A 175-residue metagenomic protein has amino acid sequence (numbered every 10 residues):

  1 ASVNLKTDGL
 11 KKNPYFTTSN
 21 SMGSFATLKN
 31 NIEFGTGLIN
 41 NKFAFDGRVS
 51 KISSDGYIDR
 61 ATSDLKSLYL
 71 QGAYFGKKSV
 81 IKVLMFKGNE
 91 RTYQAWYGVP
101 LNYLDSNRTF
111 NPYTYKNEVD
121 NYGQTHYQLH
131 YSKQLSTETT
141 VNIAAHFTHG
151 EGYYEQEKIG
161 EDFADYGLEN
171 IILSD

Functional and structural regions predicted by a protein language model:
A1-K6, R48, K82, N111-P112 (+5 more regions): Short intrinsically disordered, low-complexity coil segments enriched in acidic
A1-S19, N30-T36: N-terminal periplasmic accessory domains that precede and gate Gram-negative outer-membrane beta-barrel machines
N4, T17-S19, Y69, Q128 (+1 more regions): Short aromatic/hydrophobic contact patches that present stacked aromatics for nucleic-acid/ligand binding
T7, N20, T36, K133 (+2 more regions): Pocket-edge structural micro-motifs
P14-T17, K51-D55, L65, N107-Y115 (+2 more regions): Extracytoplasmic loops and strand-loop junctions of Gram-negative outer membrane beta-barrel proteins
M22-S53, I58-A95, Y122-S136: Transmembrane beta-barrel wall of Gram-negative outer-membrane proteins
V80-H126, G150-G160: Flexible loop and strand-edge segments within Gram-negative outer membrane beta-barrel domains
G123, L135-D175: Replace "related TpsB outer-membrane translocases also match" with "some related outer-membrane beta-barrels such as
